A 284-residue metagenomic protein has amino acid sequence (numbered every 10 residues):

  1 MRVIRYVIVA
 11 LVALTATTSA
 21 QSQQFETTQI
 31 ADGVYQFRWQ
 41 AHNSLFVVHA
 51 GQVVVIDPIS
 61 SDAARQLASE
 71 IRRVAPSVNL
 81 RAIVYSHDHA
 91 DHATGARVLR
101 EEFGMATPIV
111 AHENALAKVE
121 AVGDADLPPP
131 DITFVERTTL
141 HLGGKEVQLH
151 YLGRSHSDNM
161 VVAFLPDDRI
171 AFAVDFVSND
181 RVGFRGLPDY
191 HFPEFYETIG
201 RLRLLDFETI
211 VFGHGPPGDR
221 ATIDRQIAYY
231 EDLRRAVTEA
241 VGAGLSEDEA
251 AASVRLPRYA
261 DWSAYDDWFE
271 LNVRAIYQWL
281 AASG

Functional and structural regions predicted by a protein language model:
M1-R5: Positively charged n-region of N-terminal signal peptides that target proteins for export
Y6-A16: Bacterial N-terminal signal peptides
A20, L204-D206, P217-G284: Accessory terminal helices/loops
F25-I71, V161-D175: Conserved beta-strand hairpin/beta-sheet module of binuclear metal-dependent hydrolase folds, prominently
T27, S44, A64-A68, A96 (+8 more regions): Extracytoplasmic/secreted envelope proteins and their assembly/folding machinery, especially bacterial periplasmic
G33, V47, D57, I71 (+10 more regions): Divalent metal-coordination and catalytic microenvironments
Q52-V53, S60-D62, S77, T139 (+2 more regions): Metallo-beta-lactamase
R72-H141: Active-site HxH/HxHxD metal-binding segment of metal-dependent hydrolases
